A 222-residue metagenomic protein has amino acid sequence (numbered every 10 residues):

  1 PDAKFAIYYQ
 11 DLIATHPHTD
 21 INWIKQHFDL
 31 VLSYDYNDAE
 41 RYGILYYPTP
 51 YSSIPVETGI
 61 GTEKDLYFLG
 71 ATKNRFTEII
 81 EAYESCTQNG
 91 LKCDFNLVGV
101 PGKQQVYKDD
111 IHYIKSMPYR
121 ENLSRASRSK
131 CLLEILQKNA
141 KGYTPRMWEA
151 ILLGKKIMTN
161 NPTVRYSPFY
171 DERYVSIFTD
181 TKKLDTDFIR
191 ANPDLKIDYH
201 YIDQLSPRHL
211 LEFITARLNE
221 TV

Functional and structural regions predicted by a protein language model:
P1-N89, L205, H209, F213: Catalytic core of nucleotide-activated saccharide and alditol-phosphate transferases
A6-Y34, S53, G70, P101-V106 (+5 more regions): Lumenal/extracellular "mature" regions of secretory-pathway glycan-modifying transferases
L32-A39, L97-K103, N160-R165: Short, polar loop motifs at secondary-structure junctions
L45-Y47, D94-N96, S176: General small-molecule cofactor/ligand-binding pocket signal
N74, G99-Q104, N139-K141: Short, catalytically relevant binding-site loops at active-site mouths
E81-R120, P162: Catalytic donor nucleotide-activated moiety binding site of glycosyltransferases and closely related
Y107-I114, Y119-T221: Catalytic binding pocket for nucleotide-activated donors in carbohydrate/polymer assembly enzymes
